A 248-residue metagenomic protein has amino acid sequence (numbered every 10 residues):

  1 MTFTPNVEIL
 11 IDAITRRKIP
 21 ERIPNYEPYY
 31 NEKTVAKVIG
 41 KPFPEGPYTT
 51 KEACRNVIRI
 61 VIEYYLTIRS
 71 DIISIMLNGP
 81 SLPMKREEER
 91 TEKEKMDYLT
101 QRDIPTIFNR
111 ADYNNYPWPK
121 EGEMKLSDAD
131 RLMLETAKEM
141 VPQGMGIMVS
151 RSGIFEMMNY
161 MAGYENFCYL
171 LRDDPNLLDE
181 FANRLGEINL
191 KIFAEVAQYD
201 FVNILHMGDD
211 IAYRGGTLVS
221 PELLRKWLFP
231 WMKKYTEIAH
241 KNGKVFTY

Functional and structural regions predicted by a protein language model:
M1-K51, T91-I104, R110-Y248: Active-site loop segments of alpha/beta catalytic cores
Y26, D71, M76-G79, G208: Conserved residues at the C-terminal ends of beta-strands
V57-L77, Q198-D200: Catalytic domains of carbohydrate-active enzymes, especially glycoside hydrolases
I75-E87, G153-F155: Short, glycine/charge-rich beta-strand/loop segments that flank catalytic centers and engage negatively charged groups
